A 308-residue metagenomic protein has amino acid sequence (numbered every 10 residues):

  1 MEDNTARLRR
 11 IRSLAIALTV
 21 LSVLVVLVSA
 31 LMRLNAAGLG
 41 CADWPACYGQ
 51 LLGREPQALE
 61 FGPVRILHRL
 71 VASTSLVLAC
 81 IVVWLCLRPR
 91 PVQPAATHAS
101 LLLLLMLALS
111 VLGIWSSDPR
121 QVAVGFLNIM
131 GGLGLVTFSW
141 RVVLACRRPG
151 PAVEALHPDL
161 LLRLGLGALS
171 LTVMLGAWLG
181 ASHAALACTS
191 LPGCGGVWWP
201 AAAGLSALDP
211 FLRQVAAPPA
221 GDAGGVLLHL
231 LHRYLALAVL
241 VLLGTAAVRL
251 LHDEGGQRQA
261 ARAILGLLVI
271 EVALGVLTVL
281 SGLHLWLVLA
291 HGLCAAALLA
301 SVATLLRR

Functional and structural regions predicted by a protein language model:
M1-R308: Polytopic transmembrane helical bundles with strong interfacial aromatic enrichment
